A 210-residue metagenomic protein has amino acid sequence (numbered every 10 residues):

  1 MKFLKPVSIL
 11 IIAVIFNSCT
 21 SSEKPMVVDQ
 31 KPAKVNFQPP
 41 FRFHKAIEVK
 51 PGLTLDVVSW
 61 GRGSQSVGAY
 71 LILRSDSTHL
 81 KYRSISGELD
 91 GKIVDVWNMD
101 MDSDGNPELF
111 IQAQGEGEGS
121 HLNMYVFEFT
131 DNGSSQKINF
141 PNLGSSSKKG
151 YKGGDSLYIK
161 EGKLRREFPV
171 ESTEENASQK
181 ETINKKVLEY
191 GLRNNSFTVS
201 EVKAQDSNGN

Functional and structural regions predicted by a protein language model:
M1-V7: Bacterial N-terminal signal peptides that target proteins for export
L4, A13-G52, S134-Q136, S146-N210: Acidic, small-residue rich beta-repeat scaffolds with periodic aromatic anchors
F37-D76: Post-signal-peptide N-terminal segment of Sec-exported extracytoplasmic proteins
K50-S59, D102-A113, E161-E167: Acidic/hydrophobic-patterned starts of short beta strands in beta-sheet-rich repeat architectures
S66-A69, E118-F127, E175-K186: Structural motif
A69-L80, H121-F140, E189-N194: Beta-propeller blade repeat segments, especially FG-GAP/WD-type strand-to-loop junctions in 6- to 7-bladed propeller
K81-G87: A short beta-strand motif characteristic of beta-propeller blades
N98-D131: Mid-length scaffold segments of soluble, non-membrane domains
